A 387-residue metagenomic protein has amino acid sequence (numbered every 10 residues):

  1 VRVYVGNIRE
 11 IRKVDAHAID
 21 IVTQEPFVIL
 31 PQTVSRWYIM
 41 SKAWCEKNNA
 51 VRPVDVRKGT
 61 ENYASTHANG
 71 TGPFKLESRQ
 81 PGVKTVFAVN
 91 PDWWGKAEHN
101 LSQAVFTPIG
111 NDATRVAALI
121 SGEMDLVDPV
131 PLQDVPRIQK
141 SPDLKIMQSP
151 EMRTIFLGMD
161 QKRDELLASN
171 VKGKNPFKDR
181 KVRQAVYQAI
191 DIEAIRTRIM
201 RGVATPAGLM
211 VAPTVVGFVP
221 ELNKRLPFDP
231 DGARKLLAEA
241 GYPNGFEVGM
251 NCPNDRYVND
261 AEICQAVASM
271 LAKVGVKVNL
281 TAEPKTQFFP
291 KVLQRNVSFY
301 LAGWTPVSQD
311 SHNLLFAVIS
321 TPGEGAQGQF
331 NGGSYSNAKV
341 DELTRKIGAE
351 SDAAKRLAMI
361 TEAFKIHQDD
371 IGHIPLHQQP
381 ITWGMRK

Functional and structural regions predicted by a protein language model:
R2-R52: Surface-exposed binding/hinge segments that line and control ligand-binding clefts or catalytic entry sites
T33, D134, V171-V215, N259-I263 (+1 more regions): Periplasmic-binding protein-like
S35-H99, Q103-V105, P230-D231, K235: Gly/Pro-rich hinge or "lid" segments in bacterial periplasmic/extracellular proteins
N62, P91-R137, R180, K277-N279: Ligand-site clamp/hinge motif
F74, Q188, T205-E239, R256-D260: Structural transition elements
D125-L126, D143-I146, G249-M250, I263 (+2 more regions): Periplasmic binding protein-like
P150-A168, G173, Q287-G348: Acidic-aromatic pocket-rim loops
R180-Q188, R196-T197, K273-P290, F316-R386: Extracytoplasmic/peripheral linker and loop segments enriched in polar/acidic and small residues with frequent Thr/Pro
